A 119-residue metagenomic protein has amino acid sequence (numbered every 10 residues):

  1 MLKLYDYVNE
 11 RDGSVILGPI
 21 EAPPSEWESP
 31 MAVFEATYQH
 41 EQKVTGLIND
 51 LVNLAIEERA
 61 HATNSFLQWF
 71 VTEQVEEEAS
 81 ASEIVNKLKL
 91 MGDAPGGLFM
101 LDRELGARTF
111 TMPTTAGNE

Functional and structural regions predicted by a protein language model:
M1-E119: Iron-associated oxidoreductase/ferritin-like identity signal
